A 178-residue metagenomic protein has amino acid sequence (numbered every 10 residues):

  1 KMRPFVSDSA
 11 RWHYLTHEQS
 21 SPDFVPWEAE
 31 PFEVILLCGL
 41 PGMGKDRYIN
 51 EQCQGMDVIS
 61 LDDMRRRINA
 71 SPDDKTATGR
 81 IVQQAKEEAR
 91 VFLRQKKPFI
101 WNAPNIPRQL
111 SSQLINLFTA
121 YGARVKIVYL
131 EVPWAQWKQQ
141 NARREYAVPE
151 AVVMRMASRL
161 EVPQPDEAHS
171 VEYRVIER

Functional and structural regions predicted by a protein language model:
M2-F5, S9-A10, S20, P31-C38 (+2 more regions): Conserved GTP-binding G-domain of TRAFAC-class P-loop NTPases and closely related GTPase folds
Y14-A29: Pre-Walker A adenine-sensing motif
V25, A29-I35, Q95-K97: Pre-Walker A (Motif I) flank of P-loop NTPase domains
E28, R67-S71, L93, I106-Y146 (+2 more regions): ATP-dependent NMP and nucleoside kinases share a basic, alpha-helical "lid"
V34, P98, R124-V128: Structural motif
G42: Walker A (P-loop) phosphate-binding loop of P-loop NTPases
D46-F99, I106, A135-Q139: Conserved substrate/cofactor phosphate-moiety recognition/catalytic segment in nucleotide-dependent phosphotransferases
V58-L61, G122-R124, P149: Short hydrophobic/aromatic-enriched beta-strand-loop microsegments
